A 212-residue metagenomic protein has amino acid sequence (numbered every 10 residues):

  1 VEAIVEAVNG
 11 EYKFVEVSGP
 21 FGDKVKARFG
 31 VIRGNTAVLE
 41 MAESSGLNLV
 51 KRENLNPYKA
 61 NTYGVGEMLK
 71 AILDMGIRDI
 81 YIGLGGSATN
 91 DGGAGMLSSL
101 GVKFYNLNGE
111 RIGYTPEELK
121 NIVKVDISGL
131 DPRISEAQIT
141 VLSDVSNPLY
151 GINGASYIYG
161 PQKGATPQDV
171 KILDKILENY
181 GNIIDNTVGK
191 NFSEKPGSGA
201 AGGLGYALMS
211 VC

Functional and structural regions predicted by a protein language model:
V1-L84, A88-C212: N-terminal loops that bind phosphate or other acidic moieties and the adjacent beta-alpha structural core
